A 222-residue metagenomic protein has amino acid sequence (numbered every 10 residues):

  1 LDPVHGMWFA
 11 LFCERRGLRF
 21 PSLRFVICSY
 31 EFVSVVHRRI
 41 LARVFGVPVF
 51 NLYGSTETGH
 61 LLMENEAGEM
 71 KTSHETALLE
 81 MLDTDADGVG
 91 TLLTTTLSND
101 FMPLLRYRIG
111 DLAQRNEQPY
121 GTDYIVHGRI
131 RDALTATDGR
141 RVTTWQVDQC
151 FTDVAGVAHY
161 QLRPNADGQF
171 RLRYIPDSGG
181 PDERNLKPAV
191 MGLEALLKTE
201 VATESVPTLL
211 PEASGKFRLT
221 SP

Functional and structural regions predicted by a protein language model:
L1-P222: Active-site glycine/GP-rich loop and adjacent strand/helix microenvironment that borders small-molecule binding pockets
